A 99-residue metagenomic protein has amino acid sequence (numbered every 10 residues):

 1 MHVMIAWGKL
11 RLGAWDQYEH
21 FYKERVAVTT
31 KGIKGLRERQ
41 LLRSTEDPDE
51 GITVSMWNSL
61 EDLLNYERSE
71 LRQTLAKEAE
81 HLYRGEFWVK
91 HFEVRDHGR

Functional and structural regions predicted by a protein language model:
M1-G51, M56-E70, Y83-R99: Short S/T/G/P-rich N-terminal loop/turn motif that feeds into the first structured element of a domain
Q73-T74: A common structural junction motif
